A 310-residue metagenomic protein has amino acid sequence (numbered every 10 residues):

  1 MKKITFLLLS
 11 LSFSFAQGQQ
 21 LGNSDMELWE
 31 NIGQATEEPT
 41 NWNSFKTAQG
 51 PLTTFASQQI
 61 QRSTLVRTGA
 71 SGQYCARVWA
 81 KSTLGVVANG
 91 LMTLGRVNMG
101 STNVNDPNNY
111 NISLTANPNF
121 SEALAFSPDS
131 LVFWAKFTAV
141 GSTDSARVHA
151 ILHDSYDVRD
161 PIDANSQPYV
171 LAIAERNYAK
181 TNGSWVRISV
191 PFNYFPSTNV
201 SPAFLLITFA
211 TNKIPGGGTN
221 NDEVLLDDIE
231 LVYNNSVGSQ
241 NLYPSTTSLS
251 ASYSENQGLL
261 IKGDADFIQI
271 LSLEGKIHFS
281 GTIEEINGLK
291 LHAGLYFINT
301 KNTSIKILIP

Functional and structural regions predicted by a protein language model:
I4-F13: Sec-dependent N-terminal signal peptides
G18, L295-P310: C-terminal tail/sorting-segment detector
Q19-P128, T143-D154, R159-S236: Aromatic (Trp/Tyr/Phe) and Gly/Pro-enriched flexible surface segments
G72, S127, E285, H292-F297: A glycine-anchored, Pro-Gly-centered beta-turn/N-cap motif
V232-Q257: Residue-level detector of functionally pivotal "anchor" positions at catalytic/ligand-binding pockets or at interdomain
I261-I268: Short proline/glycine-enriched turn/loop motifs at strand-loop junctions of beta-rich domains
I270-H278, Y296: Short, glycine-anchored, charge-dense loop/turn motifs used at functional sites
I277-L291: Glycine-centered tight-turn motifs at strand-turn-strand junctions
